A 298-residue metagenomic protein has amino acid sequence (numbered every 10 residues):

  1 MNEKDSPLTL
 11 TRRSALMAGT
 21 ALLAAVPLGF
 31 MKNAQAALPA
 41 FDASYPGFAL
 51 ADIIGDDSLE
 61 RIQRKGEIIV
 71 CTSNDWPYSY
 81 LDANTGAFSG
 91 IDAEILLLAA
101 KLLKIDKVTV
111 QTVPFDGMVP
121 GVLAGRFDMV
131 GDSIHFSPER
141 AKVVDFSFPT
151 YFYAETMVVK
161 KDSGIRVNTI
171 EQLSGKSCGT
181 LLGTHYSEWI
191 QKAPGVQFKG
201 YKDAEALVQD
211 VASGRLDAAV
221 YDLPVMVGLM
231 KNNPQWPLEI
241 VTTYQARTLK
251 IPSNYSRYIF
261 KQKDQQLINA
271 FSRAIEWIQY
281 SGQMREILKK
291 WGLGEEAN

Functional and structural regions predicted by a protein language model:
M1-S14, A18-L28, Q35: N-terminal secretory signal peptides
A40-A51, H185-Y201, L238-T242, N269-N298: Ligand-binding clefts/hinges and TM-proximal coupling segments of bilobed small-molecule sensing domains
A40-D132, K142: Extracytoplasmic small-molecule ligand-binding "clamshell" domains of the periplasmic binding protein/Venus flytrap
A43, L97, V108-Q172, Y244-I251: Acidic, polar ligand-binding/catalytic clefts
I69-P77, T85-L102, A154-A206, L223-V227: Bilobed "Venus flytrap"/periplasmic-binding protein-like clamshell domains and structurally analogous long
T109-P120, K199-S213: Short helix-initiation/N-cap motifs at beta->coil->alpha
G117, I134-K142, W189-K192, D217-P252: A ligand-binding cleft/hinge motif common to bilobed small-molecule-binding domains
Y151-V159, V227, K231-I275, G292-N298: Periplasmic-binding protein-like
